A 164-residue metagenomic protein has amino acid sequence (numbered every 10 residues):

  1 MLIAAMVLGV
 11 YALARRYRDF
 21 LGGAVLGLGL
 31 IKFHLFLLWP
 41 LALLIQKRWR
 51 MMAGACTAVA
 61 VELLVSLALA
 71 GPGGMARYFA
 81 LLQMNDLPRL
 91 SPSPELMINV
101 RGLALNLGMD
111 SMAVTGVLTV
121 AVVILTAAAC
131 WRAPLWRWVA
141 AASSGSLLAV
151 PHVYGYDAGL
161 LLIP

Functional and structural regions predicted by a protein language model:
M1-G22, L43-L162: Primarily membrane-embedded glycan-assembly and transfer machineries that use lipid-linked glycans
L26-G29: Short helix- or helix-capping micro-motifs that position conserved polar/aromatic residues at function-defining sites
